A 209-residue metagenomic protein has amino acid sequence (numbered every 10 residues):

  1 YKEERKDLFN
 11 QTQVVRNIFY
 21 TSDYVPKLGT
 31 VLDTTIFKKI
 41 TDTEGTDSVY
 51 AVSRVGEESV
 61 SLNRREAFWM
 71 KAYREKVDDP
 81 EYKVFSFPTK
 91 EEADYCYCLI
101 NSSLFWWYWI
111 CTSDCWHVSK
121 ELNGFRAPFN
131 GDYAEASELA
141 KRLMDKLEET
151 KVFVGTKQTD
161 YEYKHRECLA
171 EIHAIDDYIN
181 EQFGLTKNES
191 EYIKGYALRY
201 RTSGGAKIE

Functional and structural regions predicted by a protein language model:
Y1-A51, Y73, V77-Y82: Signature of N6-adenine DNA methyltransferases within the class I
K6, G45-E209: S-adenosyl-L-methionine
